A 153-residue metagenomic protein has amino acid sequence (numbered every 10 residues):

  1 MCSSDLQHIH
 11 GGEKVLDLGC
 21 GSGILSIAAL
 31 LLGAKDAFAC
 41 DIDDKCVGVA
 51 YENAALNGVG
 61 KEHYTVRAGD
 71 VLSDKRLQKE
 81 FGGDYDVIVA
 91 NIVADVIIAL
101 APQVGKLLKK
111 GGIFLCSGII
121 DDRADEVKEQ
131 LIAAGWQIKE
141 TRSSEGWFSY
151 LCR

Functional and structural regions predicted by a protein language model:
S4-V71: Conserved SAM/SAH cofactor-binding pocket of Class I
I42-L151: S-adenosylmethionine
